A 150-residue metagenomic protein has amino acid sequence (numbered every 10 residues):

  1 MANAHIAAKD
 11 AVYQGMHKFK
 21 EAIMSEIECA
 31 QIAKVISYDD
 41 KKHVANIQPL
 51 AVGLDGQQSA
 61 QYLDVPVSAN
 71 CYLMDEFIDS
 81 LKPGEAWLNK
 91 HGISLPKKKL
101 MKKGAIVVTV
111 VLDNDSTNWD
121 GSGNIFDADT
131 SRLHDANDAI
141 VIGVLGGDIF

Functional and structural regions predicted by a protein language model:
M1-F150: Exposed beta-strand/loop interface patches that mediate assembly or binding
